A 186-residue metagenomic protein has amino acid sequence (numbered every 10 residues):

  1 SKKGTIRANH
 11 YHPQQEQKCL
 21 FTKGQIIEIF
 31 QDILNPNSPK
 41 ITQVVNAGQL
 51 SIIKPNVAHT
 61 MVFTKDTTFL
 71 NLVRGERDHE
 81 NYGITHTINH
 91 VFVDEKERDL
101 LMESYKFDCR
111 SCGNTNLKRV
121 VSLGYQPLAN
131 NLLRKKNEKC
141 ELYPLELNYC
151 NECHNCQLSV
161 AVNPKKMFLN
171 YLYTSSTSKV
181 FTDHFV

Functional and structural regions predicted by a protein language model:
S1-Q14: Conserved short histidine dyad/triad with adjacent acidic residue
I6-A8, G24-F30, L50, N155: Short beta-strand segments in beta-sandwich/barrel cores
N9, E28-I29, I53, A58-T64 (+1 more regions): Short beta-strand His + acidic residue motifs that chelate non-heme Fe in jelly-roll/DSBH and cupin folds
Q14-I27, Q31-I33: Glycine- and acidic-residue-biased ligand/ion/polar-headgroup-sensing regions
T22-K23, K65, N151: A cytosolic small-molecule/anion-sensing beta-strand core signal
I33-P55: Short acidic-glycine-tyrosine-enriched beta hairpin
V62-L101: Double-stranded beta-helix
S104-F181: N-terminal juxtadomain amphipathic helix that follows a signal peptide/anchor or precedes a small N-terminal auxiliary
